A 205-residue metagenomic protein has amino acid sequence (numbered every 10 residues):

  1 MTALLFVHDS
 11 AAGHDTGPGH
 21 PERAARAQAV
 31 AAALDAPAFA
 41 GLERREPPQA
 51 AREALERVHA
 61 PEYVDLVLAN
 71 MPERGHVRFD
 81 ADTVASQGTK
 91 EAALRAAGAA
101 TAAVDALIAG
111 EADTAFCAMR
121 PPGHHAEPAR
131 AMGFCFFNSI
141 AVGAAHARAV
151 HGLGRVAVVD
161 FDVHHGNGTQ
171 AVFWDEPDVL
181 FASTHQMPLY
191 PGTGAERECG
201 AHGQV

Functional and structural regions predicted by a protein language model:
M1-V205: HDAC/HDAC-like amidohydrolase catalytic core signature
